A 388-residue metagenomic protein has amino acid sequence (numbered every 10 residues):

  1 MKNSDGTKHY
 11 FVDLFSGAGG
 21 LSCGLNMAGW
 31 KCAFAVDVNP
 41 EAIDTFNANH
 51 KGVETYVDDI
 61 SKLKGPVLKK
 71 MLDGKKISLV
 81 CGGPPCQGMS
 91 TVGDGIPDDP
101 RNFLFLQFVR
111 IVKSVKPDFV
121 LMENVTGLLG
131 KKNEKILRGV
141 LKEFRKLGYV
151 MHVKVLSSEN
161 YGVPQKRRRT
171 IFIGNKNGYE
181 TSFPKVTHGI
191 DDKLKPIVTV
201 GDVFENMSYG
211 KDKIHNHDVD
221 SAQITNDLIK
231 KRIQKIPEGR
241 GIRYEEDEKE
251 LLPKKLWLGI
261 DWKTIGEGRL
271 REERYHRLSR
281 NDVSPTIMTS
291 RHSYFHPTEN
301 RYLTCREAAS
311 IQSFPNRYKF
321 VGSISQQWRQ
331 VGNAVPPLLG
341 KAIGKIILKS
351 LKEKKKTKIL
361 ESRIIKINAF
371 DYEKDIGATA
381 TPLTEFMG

Functional and structural regions predicted by a protein language model:
M1-D5, I136-L137, P336, I343-I347: Class I S-adenosyl-L-methionine
K2-K116, T126-G130, K135-R138: Core alpha/beta nucleotide-donor-binding catalytic domains of modification enzymes
K51, P84-P85, P117, P164 (+2 more regions): Proline-centered helix-kink/hinge sites
P66-K75, Q87-E267: Class I S-adenosyl-L-methionine
C81-C86, K176, R291, P315: Short, small-residue-rich loop/turn micro-motifs
Q223-G388: C-terminal target-recognition/interaction regions appended to catalytic cores
